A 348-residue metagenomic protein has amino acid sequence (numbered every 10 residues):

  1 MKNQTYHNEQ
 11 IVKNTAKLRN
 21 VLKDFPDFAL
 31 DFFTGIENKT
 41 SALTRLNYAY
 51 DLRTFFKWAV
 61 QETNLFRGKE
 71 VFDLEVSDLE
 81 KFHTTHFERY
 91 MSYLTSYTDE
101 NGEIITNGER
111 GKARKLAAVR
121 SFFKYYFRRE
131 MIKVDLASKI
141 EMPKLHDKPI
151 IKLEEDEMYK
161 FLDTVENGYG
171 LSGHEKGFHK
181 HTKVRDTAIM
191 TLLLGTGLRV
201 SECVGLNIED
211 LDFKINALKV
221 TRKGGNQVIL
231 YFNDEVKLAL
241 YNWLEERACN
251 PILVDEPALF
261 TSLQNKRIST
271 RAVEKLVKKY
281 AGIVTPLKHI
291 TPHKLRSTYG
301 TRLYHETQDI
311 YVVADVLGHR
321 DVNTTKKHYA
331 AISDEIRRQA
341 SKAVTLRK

Functional and structural regions predicted by a protein language model:
M1-K348: Conserved catalytic core of the tyrosine transesterase superfamily
